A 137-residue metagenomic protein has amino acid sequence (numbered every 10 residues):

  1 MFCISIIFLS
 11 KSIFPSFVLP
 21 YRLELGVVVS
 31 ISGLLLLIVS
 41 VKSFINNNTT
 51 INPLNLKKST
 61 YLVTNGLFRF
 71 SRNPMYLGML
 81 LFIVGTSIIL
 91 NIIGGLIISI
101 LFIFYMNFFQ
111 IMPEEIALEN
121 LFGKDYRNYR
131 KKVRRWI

Functional and structural regions predicted by a protein language model:
M1-N65, L77-I137: Membrane-anchoring alpha-helices and their flanking helix-loop junctions
N73: Extended, alpha-helix-rich binding/interface surfaces that flank or overlap catalytic cores and mediate recognition
